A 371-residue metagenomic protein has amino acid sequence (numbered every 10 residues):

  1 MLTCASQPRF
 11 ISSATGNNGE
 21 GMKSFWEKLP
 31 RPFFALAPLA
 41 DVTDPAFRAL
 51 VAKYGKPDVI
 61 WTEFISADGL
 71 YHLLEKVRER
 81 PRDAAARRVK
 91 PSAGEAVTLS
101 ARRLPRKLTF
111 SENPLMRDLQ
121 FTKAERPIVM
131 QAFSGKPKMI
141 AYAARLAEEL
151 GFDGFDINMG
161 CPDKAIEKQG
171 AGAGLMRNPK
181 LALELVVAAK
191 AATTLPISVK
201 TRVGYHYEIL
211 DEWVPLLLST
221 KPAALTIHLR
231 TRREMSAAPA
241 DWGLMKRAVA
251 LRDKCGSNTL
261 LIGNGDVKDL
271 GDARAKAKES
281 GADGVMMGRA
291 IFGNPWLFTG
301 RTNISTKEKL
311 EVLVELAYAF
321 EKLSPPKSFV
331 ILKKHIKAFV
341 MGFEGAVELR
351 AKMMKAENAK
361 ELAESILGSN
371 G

Functional and structural regions predicted by a protein language model:
M1-G21, R78-S111, C255, G371: Intrinsic disorder/low-complexity segments
R9, N18-P30, F34-A35, A40 (+10 more regions): Alpha/beta catalytic cores of nucleotide-metabolism and tRNA/nucleoside-modifying enzymes
M22-F25, L39-R82, V97-L146: Glycine-rich, positively charged N-terminal anion/phosphate-binding segment
F34-A37, I60-T62, I128-A132, F155 (+4 more regions): Hydrophobic faces of well-ordered beta-strands that scaffold small-molecule active sites in alpha/beta enzyme cores
L39-D41, I65-A67, F133-G135, G160-P162 (+4 more regions): Active-site beta-loop-alpha junctions enriched in small/polar residues
E75, G170-M176, E234-M235, R301-N303: Short glycine-enriched, charge-decorated loop/helix-capping segments at active-site entrances that position
K136, N178, A237, D241 (+1 more regions): Residue-level preference for long, well-ordered alpha-helices that form the structural scaffold of enzyme catalytic
A141-F155, M159-Q169, K180-T259: Alpha/beta enzyme core
